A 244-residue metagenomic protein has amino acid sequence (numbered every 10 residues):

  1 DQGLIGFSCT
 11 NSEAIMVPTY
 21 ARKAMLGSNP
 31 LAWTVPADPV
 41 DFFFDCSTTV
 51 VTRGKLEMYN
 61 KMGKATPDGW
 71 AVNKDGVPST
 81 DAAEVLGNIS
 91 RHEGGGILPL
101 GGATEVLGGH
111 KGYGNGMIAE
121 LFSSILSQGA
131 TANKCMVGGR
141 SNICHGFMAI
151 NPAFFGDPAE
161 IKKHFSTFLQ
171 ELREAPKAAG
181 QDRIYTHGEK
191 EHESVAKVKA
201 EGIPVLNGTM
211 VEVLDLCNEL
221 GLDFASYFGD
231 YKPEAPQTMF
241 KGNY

Functional and structural regions predicted by a protein language model:
D1-I5, G27-P30, A37-D41, T66-D68 (+3 more regions): Short coil/turn connectors at secondary-structure junctions
D1-N11, V17: A glycine-rich phosphate/pyrophosphate-binding beta-strand-loop-alpha-helix module
M16-S90: Phosphate/diphosphate-binding glycine-rich loops and adjacent basic-rich segments that engage nucleotide
T48-V51, T104, P152-F154: Glycine-rich beta-alpha junction loops
K55-E57, H110-G112, P158-I161: Short conserved micro-motifs at the rims of enzyme active sites and ligand-binding pockets
K64-K134: Secondary-shell segments that build the walls of catalytic and ion/ligand-binding clefts
L121, L126, K134-Y244: Catalytic-core signal marking the mid-to-C-terminal active-site face
